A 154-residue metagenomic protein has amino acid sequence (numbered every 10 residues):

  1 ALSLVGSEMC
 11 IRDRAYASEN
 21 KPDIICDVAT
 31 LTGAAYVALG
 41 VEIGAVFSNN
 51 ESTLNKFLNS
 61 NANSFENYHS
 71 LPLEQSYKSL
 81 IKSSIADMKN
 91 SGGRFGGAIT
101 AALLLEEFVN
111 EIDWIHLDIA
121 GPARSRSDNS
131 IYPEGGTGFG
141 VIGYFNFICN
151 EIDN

Functional and structural regions predicted by a protein language model:
L2-G6: Positively charged, low-complexity/disordered segments
S7-E8, R12-N154: A generic structural signal for tightly packed, nonpolar segments enriched in small/aliphatic residues
